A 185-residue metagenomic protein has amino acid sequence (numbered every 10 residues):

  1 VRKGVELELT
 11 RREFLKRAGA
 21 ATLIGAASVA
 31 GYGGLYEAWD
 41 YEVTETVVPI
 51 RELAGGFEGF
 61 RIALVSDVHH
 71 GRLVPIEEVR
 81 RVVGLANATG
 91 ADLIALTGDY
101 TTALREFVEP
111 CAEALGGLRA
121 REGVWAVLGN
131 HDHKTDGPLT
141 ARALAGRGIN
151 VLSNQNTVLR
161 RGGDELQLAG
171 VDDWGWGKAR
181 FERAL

Functional and structural regions predicted by a protein language model:
V1-L9: N-terminal secretory signal peptides
L7-E8, A26-A63, L73-E77, R81-G84: C-terminal segment of N-terminal export signals and the immediately downstream linker at the start of the mature
T10-I24: N-terminal export leaders
A18-G19, E52, G90: Generic short alpha-helical hydrophobic face used as a protein-protein interaction/packing hotspot
G19-A20, G33-L35, L144-G146: Intrinsically disordered, low-complexity segments enriched in polar/charged residues with Gly/Pro, especially when
G25-A26, D136: Short, basic/low-complexity N-terminal boundary segments at the transition from targeting/disordered tails
G55-V65, H70-L185: Soluble catalytic domains of enzymes that build or remodel membrane lipids, polysaccharides, and related
